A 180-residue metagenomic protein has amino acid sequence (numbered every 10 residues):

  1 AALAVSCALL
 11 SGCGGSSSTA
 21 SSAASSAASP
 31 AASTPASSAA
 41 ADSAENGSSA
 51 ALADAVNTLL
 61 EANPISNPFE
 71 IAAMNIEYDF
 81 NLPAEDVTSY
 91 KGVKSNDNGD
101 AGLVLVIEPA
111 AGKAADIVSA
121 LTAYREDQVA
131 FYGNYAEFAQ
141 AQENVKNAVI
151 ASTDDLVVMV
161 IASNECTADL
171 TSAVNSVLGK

Functional and structural regions predicted by a protein language model:
A8-G12: C-terminal motif of bacterial Sec signal peptides marking the signal peptidase cleavage site
G14-S17: Bacterial signal peptide processing site
T19, A23, A31-T88, L178: N-terminal "mature-domain start" segment
A53-N57, V104, A114, V118-R125 (+2 more regions): Extracytoplasmic/secreted envelope proteins and their assembly/folding machinery, especially bacterial periplasmic
S66-A101, D116-I117, Q142-K146: Short, compositionally biased low-complexity segments enriched in polar/charged residues
N96, Q140-K180: A short, solvent-exposed beta-edge/loop patch
D100-A111: A short acidic-to-branched-hydrophobic micro-motif
A114, V118-T153: Short Gly/Thr-rich strand-loop-strand
